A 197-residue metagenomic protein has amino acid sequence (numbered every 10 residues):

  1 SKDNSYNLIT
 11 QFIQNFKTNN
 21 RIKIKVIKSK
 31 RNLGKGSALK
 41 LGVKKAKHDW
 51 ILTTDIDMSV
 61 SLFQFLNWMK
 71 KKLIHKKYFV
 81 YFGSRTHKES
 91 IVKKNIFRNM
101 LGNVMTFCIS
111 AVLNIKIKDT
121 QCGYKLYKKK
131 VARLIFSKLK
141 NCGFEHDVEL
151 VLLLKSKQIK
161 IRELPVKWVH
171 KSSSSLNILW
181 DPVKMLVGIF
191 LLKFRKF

Functional and structural regions predicted by a protein language model:
S1-N7, M58: A conserved acidic beta->alpha catalytic loop
N7-T10, K40, L152: Active-site phosphate/pyrophosphate- and oxyanion-stabilizing loops and adjacent acidic/basic residues in soluble
I9-K17, K72: Conserved hydrophobic residues forming the short capping helix/wall of the S-adenosyl-L-methionine
I22-I24, S29-K45, W50-T53, L62-F144 (+2 more regions): Acceptor/aglycone-binding surface of glycosyltransferases and processive sugar-polymer synthases
I115-K116, C142, V151-V169: Catalytic donor-sugar/metal-binding loop of nucleotide-sugar-dependent glycosyltransferases
